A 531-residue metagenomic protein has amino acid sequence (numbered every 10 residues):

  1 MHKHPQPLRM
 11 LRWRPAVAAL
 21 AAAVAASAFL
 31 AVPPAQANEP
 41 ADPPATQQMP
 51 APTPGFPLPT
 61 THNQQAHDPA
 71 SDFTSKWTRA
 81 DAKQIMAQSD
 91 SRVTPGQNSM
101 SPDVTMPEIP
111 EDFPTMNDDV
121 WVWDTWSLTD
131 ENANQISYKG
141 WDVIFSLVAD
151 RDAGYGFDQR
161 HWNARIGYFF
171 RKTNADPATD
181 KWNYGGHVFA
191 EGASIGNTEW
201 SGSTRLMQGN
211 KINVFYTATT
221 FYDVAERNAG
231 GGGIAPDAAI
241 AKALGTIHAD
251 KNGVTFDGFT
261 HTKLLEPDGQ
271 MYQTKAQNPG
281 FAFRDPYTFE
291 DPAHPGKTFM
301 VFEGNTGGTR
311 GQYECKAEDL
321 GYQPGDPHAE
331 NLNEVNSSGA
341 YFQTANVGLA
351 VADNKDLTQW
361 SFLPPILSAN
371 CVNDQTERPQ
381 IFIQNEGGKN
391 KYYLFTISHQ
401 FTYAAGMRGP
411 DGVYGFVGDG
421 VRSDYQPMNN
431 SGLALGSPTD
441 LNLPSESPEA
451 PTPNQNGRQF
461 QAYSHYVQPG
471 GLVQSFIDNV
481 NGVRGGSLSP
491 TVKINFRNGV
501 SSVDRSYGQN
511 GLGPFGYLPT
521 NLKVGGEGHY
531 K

Functional and structural regions predicted by a protein language model:
H2-N38: Secretory targeting and sorting signals
P40-K531: Carbohydrate-active catalytic/glycan-binding domains of CAZyme proteins, especially the secreted or lumenal ectodomains
